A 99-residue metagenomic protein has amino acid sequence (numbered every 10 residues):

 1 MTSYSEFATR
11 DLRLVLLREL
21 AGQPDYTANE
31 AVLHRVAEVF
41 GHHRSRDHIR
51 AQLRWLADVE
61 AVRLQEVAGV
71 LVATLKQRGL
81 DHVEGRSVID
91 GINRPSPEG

Functional and structural regions predicted by a protein language model:
M1-T27: Short alpha-helical segments that sit at the start of domains
V15, E19, R35-V36, H43 (+1 more regions): Exposed, interaction-prone assembly regions rather than primary DNA-binding/catalytic cores
Y26-A37: Short acidic, hydrophobic short linear motifs in intrinsically disordered regions
H43-D58: Short amphipathic alpha-helical interaction segments
A57-V67: A short, conserved structural fragment
G69-L75: Minor-groove-contacting beta-hairpin "wing" of winged helix-turn-helix DNA-binding domains
Q77-G99: Short, amphipathic alpha-helical interaction segments positioned at domain boundaries
